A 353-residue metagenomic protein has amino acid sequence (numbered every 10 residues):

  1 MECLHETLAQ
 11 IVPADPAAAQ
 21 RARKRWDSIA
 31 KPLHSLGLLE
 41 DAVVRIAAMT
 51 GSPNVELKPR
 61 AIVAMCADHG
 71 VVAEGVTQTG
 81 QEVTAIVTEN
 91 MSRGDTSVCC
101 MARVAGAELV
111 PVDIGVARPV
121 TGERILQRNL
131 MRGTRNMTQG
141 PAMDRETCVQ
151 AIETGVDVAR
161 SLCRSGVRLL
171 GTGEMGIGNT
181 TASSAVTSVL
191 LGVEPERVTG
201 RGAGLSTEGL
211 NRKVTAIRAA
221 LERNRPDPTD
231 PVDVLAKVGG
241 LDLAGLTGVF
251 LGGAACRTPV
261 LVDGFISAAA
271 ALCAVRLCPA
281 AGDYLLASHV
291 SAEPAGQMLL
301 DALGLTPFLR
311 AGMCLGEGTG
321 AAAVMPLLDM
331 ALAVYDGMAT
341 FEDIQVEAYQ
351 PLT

Functional and structural regions predicted by a protein language model:
M1-T353: N-terminal loops that bind phosphate or other acidic moieties and the adjacent beta-alpha structural core
